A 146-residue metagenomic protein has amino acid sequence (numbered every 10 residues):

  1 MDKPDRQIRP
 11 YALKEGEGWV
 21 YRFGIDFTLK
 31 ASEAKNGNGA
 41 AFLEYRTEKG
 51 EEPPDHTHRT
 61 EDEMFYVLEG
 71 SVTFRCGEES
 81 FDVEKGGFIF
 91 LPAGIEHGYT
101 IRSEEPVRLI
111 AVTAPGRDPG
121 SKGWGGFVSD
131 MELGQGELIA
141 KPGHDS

Functional and structural regions predicted by a protein language model:
M1-A40, L133-S146: A short, N-terminal "cap"/entry segment at the start of jelly-roll beta-barrel domains of the cupin/DSBH fold
K14, G18, K35, E78-E96: Short acidic-glycine-tyrosine-enriched beta hairpin
L29, L43-H58: Conserved short histidine dyad/triad with adjacent acidic residue
K35-N38, E48-E51, S71-T73, S80 (+1 more regions): Short, charged/polar surface micro-motifs in flexible loops or helix N-caps
E48-G50, K85-G86, G94, E104: Tight coil/turn sites that cap or link beta-strands
D55, F74-R75, L91, H97-E104 (+1 more regions): Short beta-strand His + acidic residue motifs that chelate non-heme Fe in jelly-roll/DSBH and cupin folds
T60-V72, G77: Glycine- and acidic-residue-biased ligand/ion/polar-headgroup-sensing regions
R102-S146: Double-stranded beta-helix
